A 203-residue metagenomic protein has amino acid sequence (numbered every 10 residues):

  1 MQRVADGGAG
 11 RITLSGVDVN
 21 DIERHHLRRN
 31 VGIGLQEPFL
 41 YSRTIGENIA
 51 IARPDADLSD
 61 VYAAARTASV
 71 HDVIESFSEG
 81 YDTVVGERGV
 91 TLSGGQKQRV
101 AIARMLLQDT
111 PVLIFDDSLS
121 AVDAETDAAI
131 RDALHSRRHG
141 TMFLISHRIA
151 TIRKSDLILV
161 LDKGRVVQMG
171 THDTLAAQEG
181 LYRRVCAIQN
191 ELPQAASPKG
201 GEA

Functional and structural regions predicted by a protein language model:
M1-Q2: Helix-to-loop junction immediately C-terminal to a conserved catalytic motif
A9-G16, D21, R28, G46-E87 (+3 more regions): ABC ATPase nucleotide-binding domain helical subdomain, centered on the C-loop/LSGGQ "ABC signature"
T67, S76, G80, D132 (+1 more regions): C-terminal portion of ABC ATPase nucleotide-binding domains
V84, T91-L92, K97-V100, D127: ABC ATPase nucleotide-binding domain signature region
I102, I145: Hydrophobic anchor residue at the start of the ABC signature
L107-P111: A short, proline-enriched helix->beta-strand linker immediately N-terminal to the Walker B motif in ABC-type P-loop
L113-D117: Catalytic Walker B motif of ABC-type/P-loop ATPase nucleotide-binding domains
H135-L144, I152: Conserved catalytic loops of ABC-family nucleotide-binding domains
